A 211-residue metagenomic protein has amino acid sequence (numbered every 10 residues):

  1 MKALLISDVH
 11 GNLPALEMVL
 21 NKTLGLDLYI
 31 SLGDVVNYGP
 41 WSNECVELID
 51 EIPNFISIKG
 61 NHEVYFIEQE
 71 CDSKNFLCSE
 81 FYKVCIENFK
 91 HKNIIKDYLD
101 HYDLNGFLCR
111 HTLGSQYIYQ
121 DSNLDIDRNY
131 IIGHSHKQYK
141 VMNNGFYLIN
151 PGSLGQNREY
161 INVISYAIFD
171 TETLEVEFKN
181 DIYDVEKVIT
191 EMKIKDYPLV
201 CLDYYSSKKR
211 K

Functional and structural regions predicted by a protein language model:
M1-L4, D103-L108, N143-Y147, T173-L174: Beta-strand-turn-beta hairpins that frame and shape the catalytic cleft of phosphate-ester-processing enzymes
M1-N54, Y197-L199, K208-K211: N-terminal active-site segment of His-dependent metallophosphoesterases
I6-S7, Y29-D34, Y38, I56-N61 (+3 more regions): Active-site neighborhood of phospho(di)ester-bond hydrolases with catalytic His/Asp-centered motifs
H10-A15, N37-P40, E63-I67, S115-Y117 (+2 more regions): Active-site environment of divalent metal-dependent phosphoester hydrolases
M18-N21, E44-E47, C71-K74, N123 (+2 more regions): Short, glycine/charged-enriched secondary-structure capping and boundary segments
L26, H101, C109, K140 (+1 more regions): Conserved hydrophobic/aromatic beta-strand scaffold that supports enzyme active sites
L48, I52-N105, C109, Q116-I126: Active-site neighborhood of divalent metal-dependent phosphoester bond hydrolases
M142-K211: Acidic, His/Gly-rich catalytic cores of divalent-metal-dependent hydrolytic chemistry
